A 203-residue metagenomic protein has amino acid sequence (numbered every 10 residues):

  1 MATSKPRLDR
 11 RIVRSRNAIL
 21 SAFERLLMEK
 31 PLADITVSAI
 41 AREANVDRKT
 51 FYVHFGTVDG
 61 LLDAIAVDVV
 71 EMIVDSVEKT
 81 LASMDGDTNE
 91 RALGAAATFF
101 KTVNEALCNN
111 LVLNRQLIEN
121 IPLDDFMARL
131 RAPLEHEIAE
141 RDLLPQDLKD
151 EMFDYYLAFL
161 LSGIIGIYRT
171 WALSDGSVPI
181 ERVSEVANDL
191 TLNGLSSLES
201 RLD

Functional and structural regions predicted by a protein language model:
A2, A139, S162, T170-D203: C-terminal peripheral helix-coil segments that are non-catalytic and often amphipathic
R14, A18-R25, E29, E43 (+4 more regions): Alpha-helical structural segments
E29-G60: Helix-turn-helix
I35-T36, R115-L117, I180, D203: Short, hydrophobic secondary-structure boundary micro-motifs
V77-M84, L111-L117, R141-P145, W171-D175 (+1 more regions): Secondary-structure edge/capping motif, primarily at the C-terminal ends of alpha-helices and the immediately following
E78-V112: Hydrophobic alpha-helical connector segments
T98-A128, I138: Amphipathic alpha-helical segments used for helix-helix packing
E119-Q146, E151-S162, S196: Amphipathic alpha-helical packing segments from all-alpha helical-bundle domains
